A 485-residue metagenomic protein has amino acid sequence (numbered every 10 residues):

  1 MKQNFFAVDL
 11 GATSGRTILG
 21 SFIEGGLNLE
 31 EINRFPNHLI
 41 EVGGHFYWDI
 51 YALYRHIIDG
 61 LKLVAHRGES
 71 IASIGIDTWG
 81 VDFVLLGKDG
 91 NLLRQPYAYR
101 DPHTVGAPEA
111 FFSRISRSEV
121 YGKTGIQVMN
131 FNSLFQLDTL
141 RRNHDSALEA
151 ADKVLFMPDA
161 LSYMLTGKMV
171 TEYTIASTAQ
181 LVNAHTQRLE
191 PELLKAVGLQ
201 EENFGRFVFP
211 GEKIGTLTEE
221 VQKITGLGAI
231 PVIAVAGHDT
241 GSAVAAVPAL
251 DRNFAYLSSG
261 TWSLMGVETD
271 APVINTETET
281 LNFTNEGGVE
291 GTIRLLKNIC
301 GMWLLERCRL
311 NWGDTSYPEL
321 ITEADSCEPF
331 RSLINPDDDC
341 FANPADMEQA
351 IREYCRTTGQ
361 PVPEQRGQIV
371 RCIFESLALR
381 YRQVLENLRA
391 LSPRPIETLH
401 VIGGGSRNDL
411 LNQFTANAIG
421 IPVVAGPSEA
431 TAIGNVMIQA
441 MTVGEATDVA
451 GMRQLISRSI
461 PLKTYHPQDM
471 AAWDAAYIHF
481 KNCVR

Functional and structural regions predicted by a protein language model:
M1-R94, G122, Q222-V232, I419-I421: N-terminal glycine/serine-rich phosphate-binding loop of ATP-dependent small-molecule kinases, especially carbohydrate
K2, A7, L19, F112-T124 (+8 more regions): Active-site core segments that coordinate phosphate-bearing ligands/cofactors across diverse enzyme families
K62, H66-A98, Q127-S133, P158 (+2 more regions): Short beta-strand-loop/turn "lid" adjacent to the catalytic site in phosphate-handling enzymes
S70-T78, K153, R206, L391-G403: Short glycine-rich phosphate-binding loop at a beta-alpha junction
D77-V81, P210-G211, S259-W262, T398-S406: Glycine-rich beta-strand-to-loop/alpha-helix junction loops that act as flexible
V84, G106-A110, A243-A245: Pocket-flanking alpha-helical
D101: Carbohydrate-associated surface elements
L194-P210: A conserved helix-loop-beta module that forms one wall/lid of the active-site cleft in ATP-utilizing catalytic domains
